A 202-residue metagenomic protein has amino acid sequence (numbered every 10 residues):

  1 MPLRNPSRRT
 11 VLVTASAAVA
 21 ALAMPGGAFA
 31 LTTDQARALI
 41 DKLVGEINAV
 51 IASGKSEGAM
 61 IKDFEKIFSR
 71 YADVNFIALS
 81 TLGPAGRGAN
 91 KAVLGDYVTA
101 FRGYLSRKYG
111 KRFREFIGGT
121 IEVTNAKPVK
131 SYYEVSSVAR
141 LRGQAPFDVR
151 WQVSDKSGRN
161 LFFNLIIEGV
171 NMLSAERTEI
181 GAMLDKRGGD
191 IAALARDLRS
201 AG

Functional and structural regions predicted by a protein language model:
M1-A17: N-terminal secretory signal peptides and thylakoid transit peptides that target proteins across membranes
V19-P25: Hydrophobic h-region of N-terminal signal peptides that target proteins for export in Gram-negative bacteria
G26-A30: Sec/Tat signal peptide C-region and signal peptidase I cleavage site
T33-Y109: Early exported N-terminus immediately downstream of N-terminal targeting peptides
L79-G83, E115-T120, A182-L184: Juxtamembrane/interface motifs at transmembrane-helix termini
R107-F147, D197, G202: Surface-exposed, charged secondary-structure patches
P146-S174: Short beta-strand edge/turn micro-motifs at domain boundaries
I167-G202: Low-complexity, intrinsically disordered terminal/linker segments enriched in charged and Gly/Pro repeats
